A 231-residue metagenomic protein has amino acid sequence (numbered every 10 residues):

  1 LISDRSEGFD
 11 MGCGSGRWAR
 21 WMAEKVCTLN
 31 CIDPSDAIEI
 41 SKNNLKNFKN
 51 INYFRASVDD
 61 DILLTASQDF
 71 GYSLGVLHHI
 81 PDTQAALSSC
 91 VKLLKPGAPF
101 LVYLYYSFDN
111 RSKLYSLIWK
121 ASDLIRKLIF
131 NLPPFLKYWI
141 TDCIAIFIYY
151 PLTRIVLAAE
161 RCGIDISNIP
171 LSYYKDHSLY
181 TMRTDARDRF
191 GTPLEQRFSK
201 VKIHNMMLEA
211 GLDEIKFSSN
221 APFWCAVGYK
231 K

Functional and structural regions predicted by a protein language model:
I2-E7: Short helix-loop-beta connector
F9, S15-D60: Class I SAM-dependent methyltransferase SAM/SAH-binding core
D60-G71: A short acidic, Gly/Pro-enriched loop at the edge of an enzyme's catalytic core that lines a small-molecule cofactor
D69-P81: A short SAM/SAH-binding and catalytic strip from SAM-dependent methyltransferases
Q84-P96: A short glycine-rich, Lys/Arg-flanked "PGG" loop and its adjoining helix->strand segment in the class I
P99-N131, T141: Conserved class I S-adenosyl-L-methionine
S122-S199: C-terminal alpha-helical "lid/dimerization" subdomain adjacent to the S-adenosyl-L-methionine
Y173-K231: C-terminal lobe and adjacent flexible extensions of AdoMet/dcAdoMet transferase-like proteins
